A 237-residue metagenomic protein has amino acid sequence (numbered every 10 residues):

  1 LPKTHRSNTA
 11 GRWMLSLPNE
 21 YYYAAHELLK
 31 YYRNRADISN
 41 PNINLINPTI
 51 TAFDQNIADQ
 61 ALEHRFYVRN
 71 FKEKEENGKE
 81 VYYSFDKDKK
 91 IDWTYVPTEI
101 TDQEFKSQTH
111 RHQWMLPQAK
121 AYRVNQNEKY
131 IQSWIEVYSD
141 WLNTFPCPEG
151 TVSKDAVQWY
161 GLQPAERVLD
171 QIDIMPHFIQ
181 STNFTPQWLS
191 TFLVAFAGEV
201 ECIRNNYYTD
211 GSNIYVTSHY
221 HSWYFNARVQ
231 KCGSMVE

Functional and structural regions predicted by a protein language model:
L1, K74-E80, Q126-K129: Polar low-complexity intrinsically disordered regions
L1-E75: Extreme N-terminal leader/anchor segments
W13, N44, E80, D88-K90 (+1 more regions): Compositionally biased, intrinsically disordered low-complexity regions
H64-K87, D102: Acidic, low-complexity proline/glycine-rich segments
F85, K89-I91, Y95-E237: Aromatic-lined, polymer-binding surfaces characteristic of secreted/periplasmic polysaccharide-degrading enzymes
